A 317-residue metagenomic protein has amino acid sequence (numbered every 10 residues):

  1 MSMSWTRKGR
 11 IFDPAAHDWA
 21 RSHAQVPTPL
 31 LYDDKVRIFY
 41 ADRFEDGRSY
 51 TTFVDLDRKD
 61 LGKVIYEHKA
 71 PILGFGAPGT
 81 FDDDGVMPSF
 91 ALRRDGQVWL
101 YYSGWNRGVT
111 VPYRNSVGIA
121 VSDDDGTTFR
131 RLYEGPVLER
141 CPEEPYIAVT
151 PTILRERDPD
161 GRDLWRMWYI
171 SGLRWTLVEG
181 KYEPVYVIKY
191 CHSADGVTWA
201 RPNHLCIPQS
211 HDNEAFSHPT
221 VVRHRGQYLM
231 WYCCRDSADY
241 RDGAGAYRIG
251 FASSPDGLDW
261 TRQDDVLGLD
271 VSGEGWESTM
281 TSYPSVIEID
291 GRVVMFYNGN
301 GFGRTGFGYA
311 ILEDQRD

Functional and structural regions predicted by a protein language model:
M1-D84, L92-T150, L154-E214, R223-E277 (+1 more regions): Beta-rich carbohydrate-recognition and catalytic domains
S217-H218: Alpha-helical scaffolding within the catalytic cores of extracellular/periplasmic polymer-degrading hydrolases
S285: Conserved active-site neighborhood of enzyme catalytic/cofactor-binding cores
